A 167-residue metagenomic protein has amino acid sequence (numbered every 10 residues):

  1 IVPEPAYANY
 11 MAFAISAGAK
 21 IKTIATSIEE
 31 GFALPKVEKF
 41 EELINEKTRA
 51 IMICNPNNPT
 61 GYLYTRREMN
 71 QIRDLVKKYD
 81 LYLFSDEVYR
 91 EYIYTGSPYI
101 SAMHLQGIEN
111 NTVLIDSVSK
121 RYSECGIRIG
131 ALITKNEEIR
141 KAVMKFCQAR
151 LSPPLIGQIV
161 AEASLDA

Functional and structural regions predicted by a protein language model:
I1-A14: Conserved PLP-anchoring active-site segment centered on the Schiff-base-forming lysine
E4, T23-I28: Short beta->alpha connector loops at strand-helix junctions that form conserved, small/polar/Pro-enriched
Y10, I72, A102: Aromatic/hydrophobic pocket-lining residues that form π-stacking "cages" and hydrophobic walls in ligand
A19, K78-Y82, I108-N110: A short helix->loop->beta-strand "cap" motif at the edges of active sites that frequently abuts
K22-I24, A102, I115: Hydrophobic residues at beta-strand termini and immediately following loops that shape nucleotide-binding pockets
T26-S97: Active-site phosphate-binding strand-loop segment of PLP-dependent enzymes
L43, M103-I108: Short, conserved catalytic or adaptor-binding loops enriched in Gly and charged residues
N111-A167: PLP-dependent aminotransferase class I/II
